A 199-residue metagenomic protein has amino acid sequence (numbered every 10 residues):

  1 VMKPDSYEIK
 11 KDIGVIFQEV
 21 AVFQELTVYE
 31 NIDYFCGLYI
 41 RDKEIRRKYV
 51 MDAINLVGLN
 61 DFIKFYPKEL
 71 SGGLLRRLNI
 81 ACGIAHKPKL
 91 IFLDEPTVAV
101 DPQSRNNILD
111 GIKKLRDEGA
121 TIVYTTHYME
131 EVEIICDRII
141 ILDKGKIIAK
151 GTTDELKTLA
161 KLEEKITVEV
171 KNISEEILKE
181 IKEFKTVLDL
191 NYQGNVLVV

Functional and structural regions predicted by a protein language model:
V1-E8: ABC ATPase NBD Q-loop/coupling interface
D33, G37, E44-F62: Conserved ABC ATPase "signature" region
Y66-L70: Conserved ABC ATPase signature
K87: Conserved catalytic motifs of ABC-family nucleotide-binding domains
I91-D94: Catalytic Walker B motif of ABC-type/P-loop ATPase nucleotide-binding domains
L109-V199: ABC transporter nucleotide-binding domain
